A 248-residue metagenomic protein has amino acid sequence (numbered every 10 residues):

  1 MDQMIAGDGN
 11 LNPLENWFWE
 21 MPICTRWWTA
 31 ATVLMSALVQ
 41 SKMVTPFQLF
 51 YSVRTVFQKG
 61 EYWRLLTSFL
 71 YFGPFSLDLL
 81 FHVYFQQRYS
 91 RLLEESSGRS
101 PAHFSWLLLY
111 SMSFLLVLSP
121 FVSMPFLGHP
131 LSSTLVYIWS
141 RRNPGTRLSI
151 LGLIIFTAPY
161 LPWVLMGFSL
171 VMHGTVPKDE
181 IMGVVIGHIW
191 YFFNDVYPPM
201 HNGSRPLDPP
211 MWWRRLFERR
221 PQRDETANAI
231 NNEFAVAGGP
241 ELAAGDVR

Functional and structural regions predicted by a protein language model:
M1-E20, V33, S169-R248: C-terminal transmembrane module of polytopic alpha-helical membrane proteins
D2-L107, S111: N-terminal TM1-TM2 helical hairpin plus the immediately adjacent luminal interfacial "cap"
I23-A30, G128, L153, Y160-W163 (+1 more regions): Alpha-helical transmembrane segments of integral membrane proteins
A31-L34, L38, L109-S113, S132 (+4 more regions): Lipid-exposed faces of alpha-helical membrane segments in multi-pass integral membrane proteins
S41-V44, K59-W63, W139-S149, Y191-G203: Juxtamembrane membrane-interface segments at transmembrane alpha-helix termini
V44, Q48-Y51, S123, G174 (+1 more regions): Transmembrane helix-loop junctions in multipass membrane proteins, especially transporters and channels
F57-Q58, I155-F156, P177, I181: Short, contiguous, pocket-lining structural segments that sit at or immediately flank catalytic/ligand-binding sites
W63-H173: Multipass alpha-helical transmembrane domains of eukaryotic endomembrane proteins
